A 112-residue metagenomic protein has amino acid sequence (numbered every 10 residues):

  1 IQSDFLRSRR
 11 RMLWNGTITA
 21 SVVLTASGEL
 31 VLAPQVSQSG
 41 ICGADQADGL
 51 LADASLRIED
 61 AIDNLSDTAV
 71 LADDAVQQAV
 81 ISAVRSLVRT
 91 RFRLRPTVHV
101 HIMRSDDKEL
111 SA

Functional and structural regions predicted by a protein language model:
I1-A112: Acidic/His-rich, metal-assisted hydrolase cores and their charged scaffolds
